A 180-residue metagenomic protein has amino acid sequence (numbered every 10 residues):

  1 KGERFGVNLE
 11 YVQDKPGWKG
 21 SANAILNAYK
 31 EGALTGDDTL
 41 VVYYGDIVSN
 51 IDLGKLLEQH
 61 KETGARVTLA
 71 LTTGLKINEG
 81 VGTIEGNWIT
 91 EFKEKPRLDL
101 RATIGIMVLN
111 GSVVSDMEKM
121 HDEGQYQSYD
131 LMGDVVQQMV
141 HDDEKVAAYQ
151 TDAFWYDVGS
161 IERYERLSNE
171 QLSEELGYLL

Functional and structural regions predicted by a protein language model:
K1-Y44, N50, K55, E123: Conserved N-terminal catalytic core of the sugar/cofactor nucleotidyltransferase
G2-G6, I84, Q137-V140: Short, conserved catalytic or adaptor-binding loops enriched in Gly and charged residues
G6-N8, G64, D143-K145: A generic structural signal for alpha->beta connector loops
V12-D14, A70, Y149-T151: Conserved beta-strand termini and adjacent loop/short-helix elements that scaffold enzyme active sites in alpha/beta
A24-Y29, T83-I84, E162-R166: Short, surface-exposed amphipathic charged segments that create phosphate/polyanion-binding patches used for binding
L40-V41, V48, G54-K61, G74-K76 (+1 more regions): Catalytic-core segments of class I nucleotidyltransferases/pyrophosphorylases that form NMP-activated intermediates
T63-T73: A short, conserved acidic/glycine-rich loop-to-beta-strand motif that forms the donor nucleotide-sugar/metal
V81-I84, A148: A structural signal for short hydrophobic beta-strand segments in well-ordered beta-sheet cores
